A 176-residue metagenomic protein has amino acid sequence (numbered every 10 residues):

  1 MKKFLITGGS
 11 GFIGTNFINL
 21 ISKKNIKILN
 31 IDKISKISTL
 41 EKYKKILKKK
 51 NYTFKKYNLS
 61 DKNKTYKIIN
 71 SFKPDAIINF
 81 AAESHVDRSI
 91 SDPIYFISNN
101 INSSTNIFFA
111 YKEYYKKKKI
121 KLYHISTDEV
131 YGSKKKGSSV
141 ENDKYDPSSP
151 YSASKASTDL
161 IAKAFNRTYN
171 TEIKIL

Functional and structural regions predicted by a protein language model:
M1-L176: N-terminal Rossmann-like NAD(P)+-binding domain of SDR-like oxidoreductases, especially those catalyzing
